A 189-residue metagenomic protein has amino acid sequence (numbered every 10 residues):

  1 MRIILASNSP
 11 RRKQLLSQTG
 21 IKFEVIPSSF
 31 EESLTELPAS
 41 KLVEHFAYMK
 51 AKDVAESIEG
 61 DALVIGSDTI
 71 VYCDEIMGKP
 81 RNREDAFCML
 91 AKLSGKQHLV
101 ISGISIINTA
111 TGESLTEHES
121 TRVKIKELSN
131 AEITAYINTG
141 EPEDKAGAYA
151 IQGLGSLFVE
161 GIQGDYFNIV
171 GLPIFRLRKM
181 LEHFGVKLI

Functional and structural regions predicted by a protein language model:
R2-I21: N-terminal beta1-alpha1 ligand-phosphate binding loop
I3-I4, P38-I189: Anionic-ligand binding patches
S7-S9, S28, S94: Short linear Ser/Thr-Pro motifs
I21-K22, A150: A generic short alpha-helical patch detector that favors 3-5-residue windows in or near N-terminal regions
K22-E24, K187: Residue-level detector of anion-binding/catalytic polar loops
E24-E32: A short beta-strand-loop structural module common to alpha/beta enzyme folds
T35: Short Asp/Glu-rich motifs
